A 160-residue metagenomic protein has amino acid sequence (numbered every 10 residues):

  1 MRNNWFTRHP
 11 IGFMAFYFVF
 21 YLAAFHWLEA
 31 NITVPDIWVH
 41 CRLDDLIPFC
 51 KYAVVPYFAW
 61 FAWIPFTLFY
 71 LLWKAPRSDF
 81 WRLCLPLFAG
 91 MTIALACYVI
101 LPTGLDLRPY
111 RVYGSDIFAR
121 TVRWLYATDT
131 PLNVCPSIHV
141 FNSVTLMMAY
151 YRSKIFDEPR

Functional and structural regions predicted by a protein language model:
M1-F66, Y110: N-terminal transmembrane-helix/juxtamembrane module of multi-pass inner/ER membrane proteins
M1-N3, F66-W81: Cytoplasmic juxtamembrane interface segments
E29-L43, W73-P159: Membrane-interface loops
V54-L68, C84-T92, N142: Hydrophobic alpha-helical transmembrane segments
